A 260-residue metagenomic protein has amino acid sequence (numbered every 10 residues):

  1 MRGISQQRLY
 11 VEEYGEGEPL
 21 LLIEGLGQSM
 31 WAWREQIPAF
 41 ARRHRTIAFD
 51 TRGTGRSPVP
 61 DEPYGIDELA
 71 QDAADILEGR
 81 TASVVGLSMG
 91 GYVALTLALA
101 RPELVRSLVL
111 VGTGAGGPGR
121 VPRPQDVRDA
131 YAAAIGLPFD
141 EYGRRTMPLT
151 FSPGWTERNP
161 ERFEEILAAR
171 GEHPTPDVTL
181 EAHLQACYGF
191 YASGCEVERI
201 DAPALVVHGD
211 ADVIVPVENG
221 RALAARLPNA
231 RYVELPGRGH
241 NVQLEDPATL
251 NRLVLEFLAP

Functional and structural regions predicted by a protein language model:
Q7-V59: Conserved HGGG/HGGXW glycine-rich cap/lid loop of the alpha/beta-hydrolase fold
P38, I47-V85, R252: Active-site loop/oxyanion-hole signature of alpha/beta-hydrolase fold enzymes
G86, G90, A94: Gly/Ala-rich beta-loop-alpha elbow adjacent to hydrolase catalytic centers
L99, R106-L137: Flexible "cap/lid" loop of the alpha/beta hydrolase fold
D140-Y191, E196: Conserved alpha/beta-hydrolase catalytic His-Asp/Glu region
I200, V206-H208, D212: Short beta-strand/loop motif that positions the catalytic acidic residue of the alpha/beta-hydrolase fold
V213-N219: Conserved alpha/beta-hydrolase "acid-adjacent" motif
A230-P260: Catalytic active-site module of serine/aspartate enzymes centered on a nucleophile-bearing elbow/loop
